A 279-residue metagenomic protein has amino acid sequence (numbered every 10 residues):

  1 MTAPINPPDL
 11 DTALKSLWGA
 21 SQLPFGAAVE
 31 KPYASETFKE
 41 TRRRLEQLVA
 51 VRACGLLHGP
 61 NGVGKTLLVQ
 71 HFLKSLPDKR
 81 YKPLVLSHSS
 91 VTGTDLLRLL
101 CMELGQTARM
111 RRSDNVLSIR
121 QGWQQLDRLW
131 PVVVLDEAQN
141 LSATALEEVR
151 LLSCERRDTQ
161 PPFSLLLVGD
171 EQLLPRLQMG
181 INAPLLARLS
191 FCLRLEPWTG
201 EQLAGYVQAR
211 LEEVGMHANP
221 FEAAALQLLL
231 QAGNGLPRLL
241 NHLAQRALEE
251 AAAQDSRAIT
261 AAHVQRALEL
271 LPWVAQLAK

Functional and structural regions predicted by a protein language model:
M1-V51, E269, W273-K279: A short, basic N-terminal segment
T2-A13, Q208, E212-K279: C-terminal alpha-helical "lid" subdomain
S21-F25, Y81, V91-M110: Conserved NTP-binding/hydrolysis module of P-loop NTPases
V51-H71: Walker A/P-loop nucleotide-binding motif
C54, D127-L167, M179-G180: Conserved Walker B catalytic segment
L73-S75, L173-R188: Short regulatory helix/loop adjacent to the ATP-binding pocket of P-loop NTPases
L86-S89, L177, S190-L203: Conserved AAA+ ATPase "SRH/arginine-finger" region at the nucleotide-binding site
M102-L104, E171-Q172, G180, W198-H217: Conserved AAA+ ATPase "sensor/coupling" helix adjacent to the nucleotide-binding pocket
